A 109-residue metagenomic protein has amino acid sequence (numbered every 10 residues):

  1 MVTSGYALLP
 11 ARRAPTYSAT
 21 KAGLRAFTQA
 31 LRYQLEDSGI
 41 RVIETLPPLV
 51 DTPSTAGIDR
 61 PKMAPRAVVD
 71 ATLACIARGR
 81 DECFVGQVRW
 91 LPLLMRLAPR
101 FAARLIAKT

Functional and structural regions predicted by a protein language model:
M1, E36-P48: Conserved beta-loop-beta element that borders a ligand/cofactor-binding pocket
S4: Residue(s) in the substrate-gating loop at a strand-loop-helix junction that position the organic substrate next
L9, A30-R41: Active-site-adjacent segment of SDR/Rossmann-fold oxidoreductases
A11-P15: Active-site loop immediately N-terminal to the catalytic Tyr-X3-Lys motif of short-chain dehydrogenase/reductase
Y17, R25: Catalytic tyrosine of NAD(P)H-dependent dehydrogenase/reductases that use a Tyr as the general acid/base
T20: Active-site helix of classical SDR
I40, L49-I58: Short beta-loop-alpha junction of Rossmann-like oxidoreductase domains
E44, A56-R96: C-terminal helical subdomain
